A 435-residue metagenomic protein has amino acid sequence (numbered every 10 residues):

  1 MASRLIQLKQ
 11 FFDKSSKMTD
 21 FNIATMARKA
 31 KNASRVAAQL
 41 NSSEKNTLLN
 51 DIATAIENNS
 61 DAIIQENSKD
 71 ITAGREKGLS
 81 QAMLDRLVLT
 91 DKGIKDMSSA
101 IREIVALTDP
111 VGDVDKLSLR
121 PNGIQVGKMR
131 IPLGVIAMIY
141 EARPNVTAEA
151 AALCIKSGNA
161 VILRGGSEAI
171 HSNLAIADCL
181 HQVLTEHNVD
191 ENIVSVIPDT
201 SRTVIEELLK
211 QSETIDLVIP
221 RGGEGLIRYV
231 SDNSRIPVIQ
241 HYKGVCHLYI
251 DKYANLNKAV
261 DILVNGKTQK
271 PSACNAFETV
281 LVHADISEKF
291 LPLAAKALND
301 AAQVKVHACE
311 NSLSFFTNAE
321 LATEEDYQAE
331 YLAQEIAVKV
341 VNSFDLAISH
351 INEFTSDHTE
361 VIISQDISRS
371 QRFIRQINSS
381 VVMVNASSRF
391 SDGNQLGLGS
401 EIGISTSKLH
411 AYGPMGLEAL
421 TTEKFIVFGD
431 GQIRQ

Functional and structural regions predicted by a protein language model:
L5-V126, L153: N-terminal Rossmann-like NAD(P)+-binding subdomain of aldehyde/semialdehyde dehydrogenases
F11, T323-Q435: Conserved C-terminal structural/oligomerization subdomain of aldehyde/semialdehyde dehydrogenase
A33-L40, A55-N59, E66, D70 (+14 more regions): Change "in soluble alpha/beta enzymes" to "in soluble alpha/beta proteins
V36-Q39, K252, V340, I363: A structural signal for short, well-ordered beta-strand elements
S42-E44, V111, N188-V194, K270-A276 (+3 more regions): Flexible, glycine/charged-enriched surface loops at secondary-structure junctions
A106, D115-N257: Rossmann-like NAD(P) dinucleotide-binding subdomain of oxidoreductase/dehydrogenase enzymes
A142-S157, C179, V183-E186, L226-A333 (+1 more regions): ALDH superfamily catalytic-core signature
